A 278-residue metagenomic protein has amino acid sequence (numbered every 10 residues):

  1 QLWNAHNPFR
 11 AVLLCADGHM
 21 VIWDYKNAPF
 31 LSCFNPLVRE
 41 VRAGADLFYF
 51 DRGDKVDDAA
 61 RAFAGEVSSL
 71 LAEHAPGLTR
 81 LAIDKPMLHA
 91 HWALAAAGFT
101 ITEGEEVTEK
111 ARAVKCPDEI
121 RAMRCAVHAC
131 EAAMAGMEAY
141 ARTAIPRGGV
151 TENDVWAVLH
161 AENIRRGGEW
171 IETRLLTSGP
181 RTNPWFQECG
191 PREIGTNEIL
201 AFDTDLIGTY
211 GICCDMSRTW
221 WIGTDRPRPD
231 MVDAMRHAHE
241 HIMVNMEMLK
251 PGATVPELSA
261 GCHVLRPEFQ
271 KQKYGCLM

Functional and structural regions predicted by a protein language model:
Q1-M278: Active-site neighborhoods and metal-handling regions in enzymes and metal-associated proteins
